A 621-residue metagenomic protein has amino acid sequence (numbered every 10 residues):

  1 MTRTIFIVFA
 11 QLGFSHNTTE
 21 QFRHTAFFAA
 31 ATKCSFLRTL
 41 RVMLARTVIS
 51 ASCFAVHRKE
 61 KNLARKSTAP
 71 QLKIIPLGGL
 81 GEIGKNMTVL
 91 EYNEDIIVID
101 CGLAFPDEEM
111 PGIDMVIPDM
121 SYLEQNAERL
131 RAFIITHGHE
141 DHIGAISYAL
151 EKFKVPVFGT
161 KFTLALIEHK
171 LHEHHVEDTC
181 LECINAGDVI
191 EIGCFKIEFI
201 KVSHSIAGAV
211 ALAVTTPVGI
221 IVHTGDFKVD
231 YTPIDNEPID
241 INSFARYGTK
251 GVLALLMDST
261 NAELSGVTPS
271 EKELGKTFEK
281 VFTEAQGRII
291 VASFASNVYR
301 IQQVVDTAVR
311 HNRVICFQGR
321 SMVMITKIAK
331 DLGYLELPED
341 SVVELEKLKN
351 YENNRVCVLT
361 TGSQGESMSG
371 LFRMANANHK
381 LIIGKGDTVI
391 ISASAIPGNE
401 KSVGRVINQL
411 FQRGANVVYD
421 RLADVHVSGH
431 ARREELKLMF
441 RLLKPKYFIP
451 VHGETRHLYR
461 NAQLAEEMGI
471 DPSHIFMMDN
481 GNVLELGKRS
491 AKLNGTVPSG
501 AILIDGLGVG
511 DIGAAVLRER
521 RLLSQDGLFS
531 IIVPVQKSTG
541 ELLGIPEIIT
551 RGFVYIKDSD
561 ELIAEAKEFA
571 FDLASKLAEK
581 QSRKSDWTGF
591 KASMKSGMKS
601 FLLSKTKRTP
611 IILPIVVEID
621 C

Functional and structural regions predicted by a protein language model:
Q11, H16, Q21-H24, H57: Low-complexity, intrinsically disordered or signal/transmembrane-proximal segments
K33, K61-N62: Polybasic, lysine-rich low-complexity intrinsically disordered segments
A64-I134, H139-N350, S369-I382, K401-R405: His/Asp/Glu-rich metal-coordinating catalytic cores of metallo-dependent phosphodiesterases/hydrolases acting on
L264-S392, I396-G398, S402-R421, V425 (+4 more regions): Hard-cation-handling environments
S585-D620: C-terminal tails and terminal domains of large nucleic-acid-associated and other macromolecular-machine proteins
